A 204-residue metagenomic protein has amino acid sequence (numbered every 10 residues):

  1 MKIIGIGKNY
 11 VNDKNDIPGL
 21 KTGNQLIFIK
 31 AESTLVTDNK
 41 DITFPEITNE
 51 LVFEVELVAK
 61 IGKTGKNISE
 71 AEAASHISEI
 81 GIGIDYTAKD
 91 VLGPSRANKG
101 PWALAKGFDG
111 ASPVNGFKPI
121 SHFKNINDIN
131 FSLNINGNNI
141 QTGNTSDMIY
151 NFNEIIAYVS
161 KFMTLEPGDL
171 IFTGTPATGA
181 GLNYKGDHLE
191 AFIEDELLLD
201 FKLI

Functional and structural regions predicted by a protein language model:
M1-F162, E166, L170, A177-I204: Catalytic-core "active-site belt" of small-molecule-metabolizing enzymes, emphasizing His/Asp/Glu-rich regions
